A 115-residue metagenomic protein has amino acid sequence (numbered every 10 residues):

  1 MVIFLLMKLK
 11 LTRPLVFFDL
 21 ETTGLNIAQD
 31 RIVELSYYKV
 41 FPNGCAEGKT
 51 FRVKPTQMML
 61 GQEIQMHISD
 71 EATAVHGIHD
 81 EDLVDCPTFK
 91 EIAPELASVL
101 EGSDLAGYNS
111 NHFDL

Functional and structural regions predicted by a protein language model:
V2-L115: Conserved non-catalytic scaffold segment of RNase H-like nuclease domains
